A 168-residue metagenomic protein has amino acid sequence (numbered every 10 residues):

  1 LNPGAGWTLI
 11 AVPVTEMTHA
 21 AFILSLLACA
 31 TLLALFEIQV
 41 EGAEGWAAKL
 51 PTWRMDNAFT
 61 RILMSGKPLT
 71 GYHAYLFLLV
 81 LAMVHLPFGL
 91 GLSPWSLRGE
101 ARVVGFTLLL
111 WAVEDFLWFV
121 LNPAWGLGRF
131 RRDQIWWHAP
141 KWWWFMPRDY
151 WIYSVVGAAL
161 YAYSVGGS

Functional and structural regions predicted by a protein language model:
G4-S168: Aromatic-rich, lipid-facing transmembrane alpha helices and their immediate juxtamembrane interface loops in integral
